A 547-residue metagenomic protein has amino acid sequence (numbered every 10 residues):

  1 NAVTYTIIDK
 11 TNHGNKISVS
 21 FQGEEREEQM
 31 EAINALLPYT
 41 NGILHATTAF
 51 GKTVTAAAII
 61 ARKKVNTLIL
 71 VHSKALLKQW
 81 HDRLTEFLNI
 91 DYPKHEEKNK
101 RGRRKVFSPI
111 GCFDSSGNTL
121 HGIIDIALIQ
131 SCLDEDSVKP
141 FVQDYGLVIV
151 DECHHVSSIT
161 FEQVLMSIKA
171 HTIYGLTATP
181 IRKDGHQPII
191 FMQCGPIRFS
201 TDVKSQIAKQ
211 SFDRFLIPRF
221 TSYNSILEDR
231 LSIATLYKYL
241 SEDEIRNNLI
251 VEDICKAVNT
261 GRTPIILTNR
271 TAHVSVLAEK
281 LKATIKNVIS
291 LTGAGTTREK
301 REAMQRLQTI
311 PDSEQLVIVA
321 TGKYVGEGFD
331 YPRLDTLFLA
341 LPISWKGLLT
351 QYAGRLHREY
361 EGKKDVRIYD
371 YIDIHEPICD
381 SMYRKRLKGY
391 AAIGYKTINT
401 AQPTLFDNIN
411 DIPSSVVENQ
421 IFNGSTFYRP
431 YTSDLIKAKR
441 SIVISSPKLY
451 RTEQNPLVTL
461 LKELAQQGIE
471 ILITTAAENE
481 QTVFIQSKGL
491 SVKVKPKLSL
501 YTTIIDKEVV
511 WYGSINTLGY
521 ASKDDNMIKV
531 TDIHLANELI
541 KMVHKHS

Functional and structural regions predicted by a protein language model:
Y39-I60, L68: Walker A/P-loop
L76-S116, T284-I285: Conserved helix-turn-beta segment of the N-terminal RecA-like "Helicase ATP-binding" lobe in SF1/SF2 helicases
K78, S108-H121, S275-V276, K286-G326: Conserved helicase ATPase core of P-loop NTP-dependent helicases/translocases
G146, I318-V319, E327-P342, Q351 (+2 more regions): A short beta-strand element within the Helicase C-terminal
G146-L147, H154-F215, Y390: Post-DEXD/H (motif II) to motif III coupling segment of the RecA-like Helicase ATP-binding lobe
P180, S344-I368: Conserved SF2 helicase motif VI
E228-N269, V276-K280: Conserved interdomain hinge at the start of the Helicase C-terminal
N410-S547: PLD/PLD-like phosphodiesterase catalytic module centered on the HKD motif
